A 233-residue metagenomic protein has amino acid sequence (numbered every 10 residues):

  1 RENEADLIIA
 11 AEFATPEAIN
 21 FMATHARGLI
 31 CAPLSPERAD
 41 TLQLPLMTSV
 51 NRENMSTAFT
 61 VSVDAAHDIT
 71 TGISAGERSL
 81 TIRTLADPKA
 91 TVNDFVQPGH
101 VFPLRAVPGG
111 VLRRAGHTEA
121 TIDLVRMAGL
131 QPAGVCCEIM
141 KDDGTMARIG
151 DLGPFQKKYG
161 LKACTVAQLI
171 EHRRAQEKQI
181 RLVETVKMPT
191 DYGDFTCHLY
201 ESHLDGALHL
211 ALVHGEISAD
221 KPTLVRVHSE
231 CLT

Functional and structural regions predicted by a protein language model:
R1-T233: Catalytic domains of riboflavin
